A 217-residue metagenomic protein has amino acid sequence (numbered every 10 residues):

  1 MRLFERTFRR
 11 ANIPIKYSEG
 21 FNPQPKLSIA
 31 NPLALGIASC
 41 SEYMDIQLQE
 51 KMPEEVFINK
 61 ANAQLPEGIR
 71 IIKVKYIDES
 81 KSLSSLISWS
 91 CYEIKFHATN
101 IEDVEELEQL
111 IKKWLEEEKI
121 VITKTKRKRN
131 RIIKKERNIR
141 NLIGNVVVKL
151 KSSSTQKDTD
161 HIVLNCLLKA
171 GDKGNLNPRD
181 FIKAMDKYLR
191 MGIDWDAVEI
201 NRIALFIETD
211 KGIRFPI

Functional and structural regions predicted by a protein language model:
M1-Y17: N-terminal ordered "arm"
I15-N22, I72-Y76, I120-K128, W195-D196: A short, aromatic/hydrophobic, helix- or strand-capping loop or linear motif that either lines the entrance/gate
K16-L48: Short, charge-patterned binding micro-sites
C40-E93: Ordered, amphipathic secondary-structure segments that act as subunit-interaction surfaces in large macromolecular
I46-M52, I94-N100, C166-A170: Short beta-strand-to-loop capping motifs
F57-L65, E105-L115, F181-I182: Short amphipathic alpha-helices in soluble, non-transmembrane regions that often serve as interface/regulatory elements
C91-I133: Extended, positively charged loop/linker patches that create polyanion-binding surfaces
E116-I217: Core RNA-modification/binding signature centered on pseudouridine synthases
